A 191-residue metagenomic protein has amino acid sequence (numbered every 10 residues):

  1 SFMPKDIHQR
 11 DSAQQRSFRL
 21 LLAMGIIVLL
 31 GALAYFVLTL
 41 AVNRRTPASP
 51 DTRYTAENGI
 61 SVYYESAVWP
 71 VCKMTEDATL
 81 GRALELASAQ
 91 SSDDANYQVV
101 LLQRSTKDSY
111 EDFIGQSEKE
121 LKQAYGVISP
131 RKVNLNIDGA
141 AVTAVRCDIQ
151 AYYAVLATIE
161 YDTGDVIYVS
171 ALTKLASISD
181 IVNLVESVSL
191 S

Functional and structural regions predicted by a protein language model:
S1-S17: N-terminal Lys/Arg-rich, disordered targeting/topogenic segments
A23-T39: Hydrophobic membrane-insertion alpha-helices, especially the h-region of bacterial N-terminal signal peptides
Y35-T55, S105-Y110: Short, compositionally biased strand/turn segments that nucleate or flank brief secondary-structure elements
N43-G81: N-terminal "mature-domain start" segment
K73-A176: Conserved polar/disulfide-associated segments of primarily extracytoplasmic proteins
S177-V182: Extracellular carbohydrate recognition
N183-S191: Extracellular, beta-strand-rich glycan-interacting domains
